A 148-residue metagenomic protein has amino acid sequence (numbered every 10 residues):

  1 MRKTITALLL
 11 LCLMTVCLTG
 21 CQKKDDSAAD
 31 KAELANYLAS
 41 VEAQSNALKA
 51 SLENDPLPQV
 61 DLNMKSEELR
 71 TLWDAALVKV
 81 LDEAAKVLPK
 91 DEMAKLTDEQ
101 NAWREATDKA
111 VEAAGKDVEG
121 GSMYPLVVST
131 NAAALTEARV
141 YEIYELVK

Functional and structural regions predicted by a protein language model:
M1-T4: Positively charged n-region of N-terminal signal peptides that target proteins for export
T6-L8: Short helix/turn-capping signatures at newly exposed starts of structured segments
L11-C12: Repetitive helical segments and hydrophobic/amphipathic motifs
V16-G20: C-terminal motif of bacterial Sec signal peptides marking the signal peptidase cleavage site
C21-K148: N-terminal alpha-helical modules
